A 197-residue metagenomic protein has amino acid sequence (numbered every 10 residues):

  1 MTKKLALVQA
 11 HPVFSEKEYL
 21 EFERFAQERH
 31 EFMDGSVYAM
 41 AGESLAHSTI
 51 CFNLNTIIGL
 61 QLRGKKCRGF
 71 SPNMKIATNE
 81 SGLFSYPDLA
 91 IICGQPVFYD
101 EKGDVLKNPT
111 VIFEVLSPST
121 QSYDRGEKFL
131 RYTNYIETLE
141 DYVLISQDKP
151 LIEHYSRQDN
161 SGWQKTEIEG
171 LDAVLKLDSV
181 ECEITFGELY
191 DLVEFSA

Functional and structural regions predicted by a protein language model:
M1-A197: Gly/Pro/Ser/Thr-rich low-complexity, intrinsically disordered segments predominantly at protein N-termini
